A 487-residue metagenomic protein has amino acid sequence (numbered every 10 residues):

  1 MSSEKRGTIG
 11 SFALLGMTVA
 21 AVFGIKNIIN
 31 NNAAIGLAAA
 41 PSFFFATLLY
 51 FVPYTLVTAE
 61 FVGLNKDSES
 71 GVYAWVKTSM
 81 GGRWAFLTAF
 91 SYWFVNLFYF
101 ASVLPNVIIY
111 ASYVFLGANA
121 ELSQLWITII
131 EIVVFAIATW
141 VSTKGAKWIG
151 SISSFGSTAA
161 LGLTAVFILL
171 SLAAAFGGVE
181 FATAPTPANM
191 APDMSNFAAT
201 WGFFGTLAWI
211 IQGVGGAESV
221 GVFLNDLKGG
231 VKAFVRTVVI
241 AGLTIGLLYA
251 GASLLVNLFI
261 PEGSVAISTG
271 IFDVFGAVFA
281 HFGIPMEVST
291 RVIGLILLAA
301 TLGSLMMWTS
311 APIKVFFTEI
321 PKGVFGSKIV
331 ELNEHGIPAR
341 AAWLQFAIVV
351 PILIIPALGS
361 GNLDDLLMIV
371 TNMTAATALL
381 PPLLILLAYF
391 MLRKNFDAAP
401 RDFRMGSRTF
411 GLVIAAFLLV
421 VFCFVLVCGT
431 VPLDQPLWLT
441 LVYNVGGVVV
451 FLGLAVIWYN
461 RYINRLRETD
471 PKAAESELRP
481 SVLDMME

Functional and structural regions predicted by a protein language model:
M1-P41, F45, F51-A59, G63 (+3 more regions): Membrane-interface "cap" regions at the ends of multi-pass membrane proteins
K5, L332-H335, L379-V431: C-terminal membrane-solvent junction of multi-pass transporters and transport-like membrane proteins
R6-F12, L97, T128, K228-V231 (+3 more regions): Loop-to-transmembrane helix boundary motifs in multi-pass membrane proteins
G7, P41, Q124-W126, F155-R291: Helix-loop-helix junctions that connect adjacent transmembrane segments in multi-pass membrane transporters
P53-E60, S68-F135, T139-T143, T301-V315 (+2 more regions): Hydrophobic transmembrane alpha-helices that form the core helical bundles of multi-pass secondary transporters
A74-W75, G81, I240-M306, F325-T374: TM-loop-TM module centered on a large, flexible mid-protein loop between adjacent transmembrane helices in multi-pass
K77, L104-I127, T158, L163 (+3 more regions): Helix-loop-helix connectors at the membrane interface of multi-pass transporters/channels
T128-A184, G215, V238-L243, T371 (+4 more regions): Membrane-interface loop-to-helix entry segments
